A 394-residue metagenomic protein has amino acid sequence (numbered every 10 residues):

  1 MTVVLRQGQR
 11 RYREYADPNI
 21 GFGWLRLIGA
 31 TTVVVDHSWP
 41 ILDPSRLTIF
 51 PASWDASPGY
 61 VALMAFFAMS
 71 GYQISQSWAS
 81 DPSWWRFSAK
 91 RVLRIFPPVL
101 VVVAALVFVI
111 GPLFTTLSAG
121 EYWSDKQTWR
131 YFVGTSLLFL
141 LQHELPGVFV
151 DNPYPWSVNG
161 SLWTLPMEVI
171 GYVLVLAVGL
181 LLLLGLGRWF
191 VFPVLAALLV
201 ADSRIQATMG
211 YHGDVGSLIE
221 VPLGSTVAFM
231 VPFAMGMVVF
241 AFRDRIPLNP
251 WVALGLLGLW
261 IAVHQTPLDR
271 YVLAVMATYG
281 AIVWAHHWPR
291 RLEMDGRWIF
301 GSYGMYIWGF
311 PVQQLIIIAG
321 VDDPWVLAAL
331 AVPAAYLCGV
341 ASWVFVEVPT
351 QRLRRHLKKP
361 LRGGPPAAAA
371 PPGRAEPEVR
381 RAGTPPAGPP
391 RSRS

Functional and structural regions predicted by a protein language model:
M1-R13, G296, Q313-S394: C-terminal "closing" transmembrane helix and its immediate cytosolic amphipathic cap in multi-pass membrane proteins
T2, P18-W78, F96-V99, M305-V312: Functionally critical transmembrane alpha-helices in membrane proteins and complexes, commonly lining
D17-I20, P51-L63, Y154-M167, I205-P232 (+3 more regions): Interfacial loop-to-helix transition and helix-capping segments at the boundaries of transmembrane helices
R26, Y60-L63, S77-G134, P250 (+4 more regions): Transmembrane alpha-helical segments and their boundary/interface "anchor" motifs in multi-pass integral membrane
T31-S38, L195-T208, G255-P267, V283 (+1 more regions): Aromatic-anchored segments of alpha-helical transmembrane domains
L100-V169, T278-G280: Membrane-interface helix-loop-helix regions
V169-L199, F240-W251, P324: Solvent-exposed interhelical
F233, G258-V348: Alpha-helical transmembrane segments of multi-pass integral membrane proteins
